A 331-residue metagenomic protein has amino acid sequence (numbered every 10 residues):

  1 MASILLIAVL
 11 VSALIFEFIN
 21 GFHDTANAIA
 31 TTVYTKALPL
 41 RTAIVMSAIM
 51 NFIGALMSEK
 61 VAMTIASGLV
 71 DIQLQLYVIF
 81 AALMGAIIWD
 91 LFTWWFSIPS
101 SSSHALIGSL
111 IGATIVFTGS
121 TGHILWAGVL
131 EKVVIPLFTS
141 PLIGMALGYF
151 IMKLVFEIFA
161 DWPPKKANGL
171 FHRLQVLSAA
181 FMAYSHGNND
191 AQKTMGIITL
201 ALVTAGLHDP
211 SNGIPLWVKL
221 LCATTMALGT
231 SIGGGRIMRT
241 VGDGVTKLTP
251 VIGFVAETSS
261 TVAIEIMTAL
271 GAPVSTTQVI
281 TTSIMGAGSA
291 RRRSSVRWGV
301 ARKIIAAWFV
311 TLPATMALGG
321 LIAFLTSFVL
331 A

Functional and structural regions predicted by a protein language model:
M1-A331: Multi-pass alpha-helical transmembrane bundle typical of ion/small-solute transporters and intramembrane aspartyl
